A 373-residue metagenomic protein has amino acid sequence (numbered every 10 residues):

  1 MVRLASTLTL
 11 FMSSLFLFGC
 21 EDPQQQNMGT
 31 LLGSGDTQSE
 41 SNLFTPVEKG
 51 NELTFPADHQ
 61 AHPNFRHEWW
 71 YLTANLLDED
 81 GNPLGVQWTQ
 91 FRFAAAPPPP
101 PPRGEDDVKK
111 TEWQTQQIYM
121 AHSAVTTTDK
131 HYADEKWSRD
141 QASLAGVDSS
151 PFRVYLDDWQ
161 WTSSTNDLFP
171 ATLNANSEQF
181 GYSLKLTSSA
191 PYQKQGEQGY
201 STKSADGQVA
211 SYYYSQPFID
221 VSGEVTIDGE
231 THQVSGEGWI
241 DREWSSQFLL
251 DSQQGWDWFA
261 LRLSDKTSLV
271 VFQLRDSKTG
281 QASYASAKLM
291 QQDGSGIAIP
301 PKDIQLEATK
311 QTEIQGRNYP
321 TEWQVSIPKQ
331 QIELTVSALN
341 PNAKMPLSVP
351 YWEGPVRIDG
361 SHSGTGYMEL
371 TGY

Functional and structural regions predicted by a protein language model:
V2-S6, S14-Y373: Targeting-peptide/extracellular-domain and disordered-appendage signature
